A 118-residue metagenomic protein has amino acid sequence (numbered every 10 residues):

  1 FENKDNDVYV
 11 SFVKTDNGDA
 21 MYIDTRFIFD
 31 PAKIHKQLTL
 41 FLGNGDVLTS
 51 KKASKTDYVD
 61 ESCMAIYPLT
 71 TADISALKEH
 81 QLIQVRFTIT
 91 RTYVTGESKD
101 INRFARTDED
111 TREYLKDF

Functional and structural regions predicted by a protein language model:
F1, F12, F27-F29, F41 (+3 more regions): Phenylalanine-focused residue identity feature
F1-A32: An ectodomain-focused feature that recognizes extracytoplasmic/extracellular
V10-V13, Q37-T39, T56-D60: N-terminal start-of-chain detector that recognizes signal peptides and the immediate post-cleavage beginning
G18, A32-Q37, I74, H80-L82: A broad structural signal for short, well-ordered beta-strand segments within beta-sheet-rich domains
A20-S54: Mid-length scaffold segments of soluble, non-membrane domains
N44-F118: Internal interaction segment
